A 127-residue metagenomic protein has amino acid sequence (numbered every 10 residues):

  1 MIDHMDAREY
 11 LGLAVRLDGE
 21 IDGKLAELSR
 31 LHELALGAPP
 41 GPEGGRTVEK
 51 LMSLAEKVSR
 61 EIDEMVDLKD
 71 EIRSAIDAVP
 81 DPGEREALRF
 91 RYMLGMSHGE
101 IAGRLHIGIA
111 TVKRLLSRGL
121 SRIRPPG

Functional and structural regions predicted by a protein language model:
M1-A78, E100, S121, P125-G127: N-terminal interaction/assembly modules
R73, R91-M93, S97-H98, R104: Acidic/histidine-enriched, beta-strand-rich ligand/metal-binding domains
V79-M96: Short amphipathic alpha helix immediately N-terminal
L88, I101-A102, V112: Hydrophobic positions on the alpha-helical face of helix-turn-helix-like DNA-binding modules
L105-P126: DNA-recognition helix of helix-turn-helix
